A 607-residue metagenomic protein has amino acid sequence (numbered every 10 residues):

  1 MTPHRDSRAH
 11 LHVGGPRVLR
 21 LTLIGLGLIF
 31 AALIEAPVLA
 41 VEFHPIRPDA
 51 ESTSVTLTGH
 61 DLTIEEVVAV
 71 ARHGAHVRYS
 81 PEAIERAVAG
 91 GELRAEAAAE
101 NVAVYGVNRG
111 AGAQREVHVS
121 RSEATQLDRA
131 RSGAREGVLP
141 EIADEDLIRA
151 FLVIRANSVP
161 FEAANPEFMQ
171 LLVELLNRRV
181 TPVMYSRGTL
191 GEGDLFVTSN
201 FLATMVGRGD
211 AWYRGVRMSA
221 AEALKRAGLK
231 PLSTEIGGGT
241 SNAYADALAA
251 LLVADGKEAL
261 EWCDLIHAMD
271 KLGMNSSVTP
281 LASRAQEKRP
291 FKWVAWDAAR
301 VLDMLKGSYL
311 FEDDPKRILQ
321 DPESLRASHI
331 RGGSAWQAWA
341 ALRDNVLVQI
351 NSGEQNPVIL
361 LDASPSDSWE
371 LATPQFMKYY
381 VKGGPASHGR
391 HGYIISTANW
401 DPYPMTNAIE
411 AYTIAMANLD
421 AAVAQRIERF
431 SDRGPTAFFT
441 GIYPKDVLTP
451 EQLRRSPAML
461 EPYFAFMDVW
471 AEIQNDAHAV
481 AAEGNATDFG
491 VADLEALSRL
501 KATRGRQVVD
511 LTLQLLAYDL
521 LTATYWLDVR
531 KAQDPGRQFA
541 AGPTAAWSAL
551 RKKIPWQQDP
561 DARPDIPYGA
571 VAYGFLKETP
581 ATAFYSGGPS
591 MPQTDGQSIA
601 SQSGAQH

Functional and structural regions predicted by a protein language model:
M1-L19: N-terminal secretory signal peptides that target proteins for export/translocation
T22-L33: Bacterial N-terminal signal peptides
E35-L39: Sec/Tat signal peptide C-region and signal peptidase I cleavage site
V41-A75, Y79-R86, G90-G91, E96-A98 (+3 more regions): C-terminal auxiliary extensions adjacent to catalytic cores
V67, R131, L147-R155, L172 (+2 more regions): Short alpha-helical scaffolding segments that buttress acidic/His motifs in well-ordered protein cores
A89, N101, L147: Metabolite-binding pocket within alpha/beta catalytic cores that recognizes anionic/polar moieties
Y105-V159, V183-G207, V216, E222-A247 (+1 more regions): FAD-binding core of FAD-dependent oxidoreductases, characterized by glycine-rich FAD pyrophosphate-binding loops
E162-T189: FAD-binding glycine-rich core of flavoenzymes that anchor FAD
